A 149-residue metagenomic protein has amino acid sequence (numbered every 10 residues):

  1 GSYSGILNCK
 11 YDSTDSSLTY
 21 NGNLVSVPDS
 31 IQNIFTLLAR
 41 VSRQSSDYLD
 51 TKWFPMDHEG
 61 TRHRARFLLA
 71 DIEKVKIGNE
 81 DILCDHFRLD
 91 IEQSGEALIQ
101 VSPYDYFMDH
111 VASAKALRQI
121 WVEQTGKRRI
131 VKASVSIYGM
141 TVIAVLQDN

Functional and structural regions predicted by a protein language model:
G1-K10, L49-N149: Acidic, serine/threonine-rich low-complexity disordered tracts
G1-N33: An acidic-aromatic
D15-N21, I34-A39, V75, R129: Short, surface-exposed linear segments at secondary-structure transitions and domain or protein termini
G22-A70: Hydrophobic, aromatic-enriched interface-forming segments
